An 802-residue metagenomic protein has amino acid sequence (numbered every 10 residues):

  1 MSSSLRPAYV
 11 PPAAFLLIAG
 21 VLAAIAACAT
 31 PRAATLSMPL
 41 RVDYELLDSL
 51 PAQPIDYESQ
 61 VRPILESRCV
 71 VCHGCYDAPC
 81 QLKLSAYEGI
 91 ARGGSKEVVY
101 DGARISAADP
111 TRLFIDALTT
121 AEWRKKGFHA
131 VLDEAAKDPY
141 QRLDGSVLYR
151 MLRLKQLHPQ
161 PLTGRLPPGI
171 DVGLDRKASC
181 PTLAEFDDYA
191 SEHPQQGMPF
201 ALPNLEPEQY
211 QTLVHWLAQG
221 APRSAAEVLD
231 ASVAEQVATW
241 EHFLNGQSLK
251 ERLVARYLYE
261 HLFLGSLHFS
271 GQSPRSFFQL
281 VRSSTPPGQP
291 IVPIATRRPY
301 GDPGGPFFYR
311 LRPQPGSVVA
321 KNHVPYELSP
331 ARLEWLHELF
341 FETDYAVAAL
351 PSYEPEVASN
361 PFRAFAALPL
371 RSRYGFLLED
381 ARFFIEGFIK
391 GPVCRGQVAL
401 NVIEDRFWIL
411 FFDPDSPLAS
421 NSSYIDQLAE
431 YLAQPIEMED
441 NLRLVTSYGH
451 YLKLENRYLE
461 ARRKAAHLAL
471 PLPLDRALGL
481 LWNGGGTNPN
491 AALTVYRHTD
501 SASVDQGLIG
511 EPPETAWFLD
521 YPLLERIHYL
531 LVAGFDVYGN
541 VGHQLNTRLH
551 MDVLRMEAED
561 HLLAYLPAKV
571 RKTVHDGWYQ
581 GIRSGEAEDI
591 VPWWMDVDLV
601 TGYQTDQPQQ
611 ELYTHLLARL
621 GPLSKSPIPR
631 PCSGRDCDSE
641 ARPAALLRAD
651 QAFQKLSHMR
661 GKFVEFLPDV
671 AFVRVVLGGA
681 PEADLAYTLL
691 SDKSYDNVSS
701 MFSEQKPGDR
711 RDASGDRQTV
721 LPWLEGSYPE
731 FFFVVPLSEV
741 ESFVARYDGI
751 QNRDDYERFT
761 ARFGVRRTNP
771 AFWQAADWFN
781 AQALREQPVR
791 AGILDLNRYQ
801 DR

Functional and structural regions predicted by a protein language model:
M1-V10: N-terminal secretory signal peptides that target proteins for export/translocation
S4-L5, A24, L258: Residue-level detector of alpha-helical transmembrane segments in integral membrane proteins
Y9-P11, L22, L148: N-terminal non-cleavable signal-anchor helices
A13-A26: Bacterial N-terminal signal peptides
C28-R802: Aromatic- and Gly/Pro-enriched helix-to-coil junctions and flexible linker segments
